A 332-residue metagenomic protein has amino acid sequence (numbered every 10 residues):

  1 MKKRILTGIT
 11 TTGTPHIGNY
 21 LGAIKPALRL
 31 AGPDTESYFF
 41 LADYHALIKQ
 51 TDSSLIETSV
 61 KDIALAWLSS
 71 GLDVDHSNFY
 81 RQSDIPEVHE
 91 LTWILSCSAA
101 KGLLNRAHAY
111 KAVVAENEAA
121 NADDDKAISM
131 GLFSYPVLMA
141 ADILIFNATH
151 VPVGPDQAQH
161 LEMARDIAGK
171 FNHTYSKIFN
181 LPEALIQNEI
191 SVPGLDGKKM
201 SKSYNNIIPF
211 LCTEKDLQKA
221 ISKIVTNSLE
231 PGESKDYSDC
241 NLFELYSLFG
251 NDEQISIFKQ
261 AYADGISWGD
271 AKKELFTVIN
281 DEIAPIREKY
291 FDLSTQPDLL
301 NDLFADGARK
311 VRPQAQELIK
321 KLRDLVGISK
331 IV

Functional and structural regions predicted by a protein language model:
K3-A140, F291: N-terminal Rossmann-like or analogous alpha/beta NTP/dinucleotide-binding catalytic cores that position adenine
P26-L30, A141, A164-I167, L245: Buried hydrophobic packing segments
D52-S54, H150-G154, G232: Short, polar/flexible loop-turn hinges at active-site or ligand-entry regions and domain interfaces
A64, G71, A99-L103, A148 (+3 more regions): A generic secondary-structure signal for well-formed alpha-helical elements
N78-R81, P152, L229: Short catalytic-loop micro-motif centered on adjacent basic/acidic residues
E90-W93, R106-T174, F179-D196, K202: Classical nucleotidyltransferase
K101-N105, I145-P152, G250-F258, R287: Short helix-capping/linker segments at secondary-structure and domain boundaries
Q159, R165-V332: Conserved nucleotide- and phosphate/pyrophosphate-binding catalytic cores in adenylate/nucleotidyl-handling enzymes
